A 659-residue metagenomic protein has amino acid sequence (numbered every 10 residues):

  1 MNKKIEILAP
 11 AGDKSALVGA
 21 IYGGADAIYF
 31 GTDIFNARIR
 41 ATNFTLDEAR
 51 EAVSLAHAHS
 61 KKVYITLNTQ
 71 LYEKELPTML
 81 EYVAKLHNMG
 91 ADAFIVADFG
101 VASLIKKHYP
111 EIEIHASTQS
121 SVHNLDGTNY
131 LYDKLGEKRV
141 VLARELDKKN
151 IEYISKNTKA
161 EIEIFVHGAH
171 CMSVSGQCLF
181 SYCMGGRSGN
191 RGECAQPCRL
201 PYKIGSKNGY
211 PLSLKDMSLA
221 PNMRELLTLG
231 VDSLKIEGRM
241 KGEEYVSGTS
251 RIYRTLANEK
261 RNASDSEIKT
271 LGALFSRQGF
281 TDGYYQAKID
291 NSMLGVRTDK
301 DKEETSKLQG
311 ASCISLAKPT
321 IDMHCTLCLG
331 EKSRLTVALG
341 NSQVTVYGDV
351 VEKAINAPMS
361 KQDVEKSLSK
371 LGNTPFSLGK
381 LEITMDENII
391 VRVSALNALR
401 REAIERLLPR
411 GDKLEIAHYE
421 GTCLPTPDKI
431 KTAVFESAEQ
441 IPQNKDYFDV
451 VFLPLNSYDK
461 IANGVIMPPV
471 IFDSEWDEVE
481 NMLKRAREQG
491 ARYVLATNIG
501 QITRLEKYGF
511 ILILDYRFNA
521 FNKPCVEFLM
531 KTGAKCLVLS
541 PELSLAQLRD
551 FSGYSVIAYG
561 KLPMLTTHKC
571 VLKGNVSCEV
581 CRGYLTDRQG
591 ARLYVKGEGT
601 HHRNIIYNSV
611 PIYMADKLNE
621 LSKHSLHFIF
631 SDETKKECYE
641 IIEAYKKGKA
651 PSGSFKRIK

Functional and structural regions predicted by a protein language model:
M1-G23, A27-R38, A52-V53, H59-H87 (+5 more regions): Surface-exposed amphipathic alpha-helical tracts and adjacent flexible/coil segments at the periphery of soluble enzymes
F44-A49: Glycine-rich, highly charged phosphate/nucleotide-binding loops
S103: A cross-family signal for key residues in well-ordered alpha-helices that form functional helical elements
L125-D126: Conserved nucleotide-cofactor-binding alpha/beta core module
